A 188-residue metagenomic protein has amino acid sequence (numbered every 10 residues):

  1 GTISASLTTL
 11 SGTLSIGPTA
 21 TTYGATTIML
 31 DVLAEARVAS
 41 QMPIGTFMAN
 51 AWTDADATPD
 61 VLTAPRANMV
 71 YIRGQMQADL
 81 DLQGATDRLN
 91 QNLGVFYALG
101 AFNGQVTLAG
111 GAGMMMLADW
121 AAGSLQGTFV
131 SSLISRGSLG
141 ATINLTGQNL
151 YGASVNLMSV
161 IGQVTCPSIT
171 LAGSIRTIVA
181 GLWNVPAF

Functional and structural regions predicted by a protein language model:
G1-L7, S11, A20, A25-L30 (+5 more regions): Intrinsically disordered, low-complexity linker/propeptide segments enriched in Ser/Thr/Gly/Pro and acidic residues
G1-T21, A34-Q41, T53-R66, Q77-N90 (+5 more regions): Short, T/G/N/S-enriched strand-turn elements that build extracellular solenoid repeat scaffolds
S4, T46, R176-T177: Long, low-complexity, Gly/Thr
A49-A51, A98, L117-D119, S135 (+2 more regions): Concave beta-strand-loop units of leucine-rich repeat
